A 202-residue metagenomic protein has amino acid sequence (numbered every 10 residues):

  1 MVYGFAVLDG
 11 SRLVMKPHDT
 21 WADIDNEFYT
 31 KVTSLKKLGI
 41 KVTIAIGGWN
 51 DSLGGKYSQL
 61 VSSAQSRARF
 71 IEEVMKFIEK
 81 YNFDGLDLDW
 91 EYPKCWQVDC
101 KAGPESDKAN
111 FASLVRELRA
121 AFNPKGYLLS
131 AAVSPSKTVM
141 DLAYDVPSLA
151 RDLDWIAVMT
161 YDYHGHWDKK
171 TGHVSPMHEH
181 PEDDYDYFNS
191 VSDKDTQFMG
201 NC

Functional and structural regions predicted by a protein language model:
M1, I44, L88, L118 (+1 more regions): Conserved, mostly hydrophobic/aromatic
V2-I78, S106: Glycan-recognition patch characteristic of GH18 chitinases/ENGases and related GlcNAc/peptidoglycan-binding proteins
G4-F5, W90, T160: Residues that line or immediately flank small-molecule/substrate-binding pockets and catalytic motifs
S11-N26, P93-C202: Substrate-binding surface in catalytic domains of secreted glycosidases
L38-V42, N82-D84, K125-Y127, D152-D154: Short, well-ordered coil/turn segments that N-cap beta-strands
A45, D89, S130-A132: Solvent-exposed beta-strand sheet faces enriched in polar/charged residues
G47, L86-P93: Mobile, glycine-rich extracellular loop/lid and propeptide segments that shape or gate substrate/ligand access
F70-Y81, L86-D89, R116: Active-site neighborhood segments
